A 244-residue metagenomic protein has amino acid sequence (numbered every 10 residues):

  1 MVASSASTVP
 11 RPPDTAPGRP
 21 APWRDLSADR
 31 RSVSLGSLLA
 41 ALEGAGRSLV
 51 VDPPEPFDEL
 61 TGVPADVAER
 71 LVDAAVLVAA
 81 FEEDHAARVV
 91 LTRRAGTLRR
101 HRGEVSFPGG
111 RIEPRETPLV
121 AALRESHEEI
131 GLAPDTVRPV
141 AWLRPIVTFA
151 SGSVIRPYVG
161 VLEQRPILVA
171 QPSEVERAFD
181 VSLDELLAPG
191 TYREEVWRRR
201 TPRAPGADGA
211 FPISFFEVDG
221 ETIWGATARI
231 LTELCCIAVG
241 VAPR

Functional and structural regions predicted by a protein language model:
M1-S106, G110-E128, L132-R156, V161-P166 (+1 more regions): N-terminal leader/linker segments that precede catalytic domains of diphosphate-processing enzymes
A170-R203, D208-D219: NUDIX/MutT-family hydrolases
